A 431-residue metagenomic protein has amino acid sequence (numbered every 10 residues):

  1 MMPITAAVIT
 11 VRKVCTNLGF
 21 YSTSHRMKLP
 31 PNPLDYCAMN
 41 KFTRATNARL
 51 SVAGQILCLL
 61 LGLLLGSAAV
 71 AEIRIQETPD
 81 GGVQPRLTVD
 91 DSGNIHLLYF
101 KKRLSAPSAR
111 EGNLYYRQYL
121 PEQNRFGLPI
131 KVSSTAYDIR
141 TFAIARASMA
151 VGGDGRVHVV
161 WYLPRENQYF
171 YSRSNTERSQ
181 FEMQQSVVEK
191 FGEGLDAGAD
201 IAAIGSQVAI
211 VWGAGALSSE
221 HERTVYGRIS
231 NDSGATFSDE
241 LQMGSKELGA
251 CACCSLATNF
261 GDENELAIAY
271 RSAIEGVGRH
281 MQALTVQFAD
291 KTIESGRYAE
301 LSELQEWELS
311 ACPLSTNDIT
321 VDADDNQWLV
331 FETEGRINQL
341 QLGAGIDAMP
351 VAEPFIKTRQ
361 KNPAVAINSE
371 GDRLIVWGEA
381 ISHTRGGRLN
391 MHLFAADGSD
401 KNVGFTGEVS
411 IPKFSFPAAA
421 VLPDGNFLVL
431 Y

Functional and structural regions predicted by a protein language model:
M1-T10: Short alpha-helix boundary/capping segments
M2-P3, K28, N40, D90 (+1 more regions): Position-driven detector of the extreme protein N-terminus
T10-K13, S22, R26, L64: Repetitive helical segments and hydrophobic/amphipathic motifs
L18-S22, R26, P33-C37: Short hydrophobic targeting helices and cationic amphipathic motifs that mediate membrane/organellar targeting
N40-L57: Bacterial N-terminal signal peptides that target proteins for export
G54-G66: Bacterial N-terminal signal peptides
V70-Y431: Extracellular, repeat-based ectodomains that mediate carbohydrate processing or recognition
